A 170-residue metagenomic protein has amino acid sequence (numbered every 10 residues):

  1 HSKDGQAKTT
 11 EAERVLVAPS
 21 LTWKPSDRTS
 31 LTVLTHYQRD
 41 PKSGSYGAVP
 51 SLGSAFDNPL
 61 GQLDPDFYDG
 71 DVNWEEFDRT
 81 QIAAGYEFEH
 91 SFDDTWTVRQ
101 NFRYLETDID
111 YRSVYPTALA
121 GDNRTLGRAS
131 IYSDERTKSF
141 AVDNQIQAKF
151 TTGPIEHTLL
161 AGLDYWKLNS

Functional and structural regions predicted by a protein language model:
H1-D4, V15, Y37-P41, Y104-D110 (+2 more regions): Transmembrane beta-strands of outer-membrane beta-barrel pores
H1-V17, P25-T29: Outer-membrane beta-barrel translocator/receptor signature
Q6, S43-S45, D110-R112, P154-E156 (+1 more regions): Short acidic, gly/pro-rich beta-turn/loop elements at beta-sheet edges and active-site/ligand-binding grooves
A18-K24, R28-S91, E106-T137: Acidic/polar loop-and-plug regions of large Gram-negative outer-membrane beta-barrel proteins
I82-T107, S130-S170: Face-selective signature of the C-terminal outer-membrane beta-barrel domain
